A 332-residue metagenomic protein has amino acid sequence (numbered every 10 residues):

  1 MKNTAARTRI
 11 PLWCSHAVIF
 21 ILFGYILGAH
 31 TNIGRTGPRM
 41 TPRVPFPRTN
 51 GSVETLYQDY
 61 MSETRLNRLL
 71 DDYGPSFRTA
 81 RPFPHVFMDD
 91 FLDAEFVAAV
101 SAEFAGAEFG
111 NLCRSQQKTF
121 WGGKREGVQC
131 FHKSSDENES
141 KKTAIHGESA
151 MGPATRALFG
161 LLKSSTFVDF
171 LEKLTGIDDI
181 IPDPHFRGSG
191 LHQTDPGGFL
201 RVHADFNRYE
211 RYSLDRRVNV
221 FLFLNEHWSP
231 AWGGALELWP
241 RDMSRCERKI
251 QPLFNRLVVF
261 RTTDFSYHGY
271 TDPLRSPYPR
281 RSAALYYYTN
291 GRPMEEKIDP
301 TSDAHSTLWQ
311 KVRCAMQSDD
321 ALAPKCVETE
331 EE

Functional and structural regions predicted by a protein language model:
M1-P38: N-terminal signal-anchor transmembrane helix specifying type II single-pass membrane topology of secretory-pathway
R39-N50, G197-V218, L224-E332: Catalytic core of Fe(II)/2-oxoglutarate
T41-G74: N- or domain-start disorder-to-order transition segments that initiate the globular core
P75-L174: Non-heme Fe(II)/2-oxoglutarate
F87, I181-P184, G190, V259-F260 (+1 more regions): A structural signal for short, well-ordered beta-strand segments and their strand-loop junctions that often border
F109, D178-I181, E226-P230: Proline-centered turn/helix-capping motifs that create local helix->coil transitions or kinks
Q116-W121, G188-G190, R275: Short amphipathic alpha-helical segments embedded in low-complexity Lys/Glu-rich regions
H146-A154, F159-S213: Non-heme Fe(II) oxygenase catalytic core, chiefly the N-lobe of the double-stranded beta-helix
